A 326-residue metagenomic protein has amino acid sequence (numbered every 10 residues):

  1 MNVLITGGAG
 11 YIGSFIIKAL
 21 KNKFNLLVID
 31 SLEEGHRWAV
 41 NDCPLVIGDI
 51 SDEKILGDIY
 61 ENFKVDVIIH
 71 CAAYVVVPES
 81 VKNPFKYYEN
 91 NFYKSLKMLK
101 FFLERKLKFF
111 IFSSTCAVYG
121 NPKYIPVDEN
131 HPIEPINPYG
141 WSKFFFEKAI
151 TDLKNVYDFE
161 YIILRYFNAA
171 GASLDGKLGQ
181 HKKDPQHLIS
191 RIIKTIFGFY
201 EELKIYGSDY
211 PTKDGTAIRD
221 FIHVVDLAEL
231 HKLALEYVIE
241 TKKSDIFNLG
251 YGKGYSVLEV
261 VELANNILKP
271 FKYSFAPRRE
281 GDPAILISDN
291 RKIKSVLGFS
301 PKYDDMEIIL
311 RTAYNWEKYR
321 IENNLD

Functional and structural regions predicted by a protein language model:
M1-A170, W316: N-terminal Rossmann-like NAD(P)+-binding domain of SDR-like oxidoreductases, especially those catalyzing
G8, G35-R37, G48, S113 (+8 more regions): Glycine-centered small-residue hotspots that permit tight backbone geometry or close packing
W38-N41, K123-I125, S173-L178, A217-I218 (+1 more regions): Short aromatic-enriched loop/helix-cap "lid" or pocket-rim segments at secondary-structure transitions that line
L45, K82, K123-Y124, P132 (+7 more regions): Short capping/connector residues at structural and topological boundaries
V77-V81, A172-L178, K213-G215: A short acidic, helix-capping loop that chelates divalent metal ions and anchors anionic groups
P135-S142, H181-I189, D220-V224: The catalytic Tyr-centered alpha-helix of NAD(P)H-dependent dehydrogenases
L174-P185, K194: Hydrophobic, Gly/Ser/Ala-rich alpha-helical and linker tracts in large acyl-processing enzymes of secondary/lipid
I189, K194-D326: C-terminal substrate-binding subdomain of Rossmann-fold SDR/epimerase-dehydratase oxidoreductases
